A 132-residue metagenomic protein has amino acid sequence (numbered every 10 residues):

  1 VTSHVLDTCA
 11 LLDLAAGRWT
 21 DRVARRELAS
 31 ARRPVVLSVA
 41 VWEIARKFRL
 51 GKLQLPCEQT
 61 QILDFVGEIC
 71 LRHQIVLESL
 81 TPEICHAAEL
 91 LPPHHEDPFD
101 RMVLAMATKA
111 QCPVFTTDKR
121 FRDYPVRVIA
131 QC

Functional and structural regions predicted by a protein language model:
V1-L37, L50-F65, A110, K119 (+1 more regions): Short, well-structured N-terminal submotif of metal-dependent ribonuclease cores
L11, V41-I44, C85, F121-R122: A generic structural signal for short hydrophobic patches within well-formed alpha-helices
A15-A16, F48, E89-P92, P125: Short, flexible helix/strand-to-coil boundary loops that buttress conserved ligand/catalytic motifs in alpha/beta
R33, Q74-V76, P113, R127-V128: Conserved beta-strand segments of alpha/beta enzyme cores
S38, V66-P93: Acidic catalytic patch
F99: Acidic donor-binding loop at a coil-to-helix junction in glycosyltransferase catalytic cores that engages
M102-C132: Acidic, PIN/NYN-like endoribonuclease modules and their adjacent C-terminal/linker elements
